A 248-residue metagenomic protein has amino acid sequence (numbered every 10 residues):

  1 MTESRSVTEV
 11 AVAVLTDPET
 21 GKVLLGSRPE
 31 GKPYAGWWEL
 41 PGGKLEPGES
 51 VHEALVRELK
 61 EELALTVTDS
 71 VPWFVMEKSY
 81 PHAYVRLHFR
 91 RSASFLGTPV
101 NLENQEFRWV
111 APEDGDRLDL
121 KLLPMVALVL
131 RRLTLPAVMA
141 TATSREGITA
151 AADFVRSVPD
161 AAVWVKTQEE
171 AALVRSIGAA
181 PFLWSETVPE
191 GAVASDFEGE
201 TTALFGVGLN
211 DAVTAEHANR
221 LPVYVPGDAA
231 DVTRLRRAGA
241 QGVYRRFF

Functional and structural regions predicted by a protein language model:
T2-V23, V75: Conserved N-terminal beta-strand and adjoining loop/helix that marks the start of the Nudix/MutT-like hydrolase domain
P33-G36: A conserved beta-turn-beta hairpin within the catalytic core of GNAT-like acetyltransferases that forms part
L40-W73: The catalytic Nudix box helix
M76-P99, V129: Active-site-adjacent beta-strand/loop module that shapes the phosphate/pyrophosphate-binding cleft
V100-V158, A162, G242: Nudix hydrolase/Nudix homology domain
P136-T149, W184-A192, Y224-P226: Active-site mouth loops of central-metabolism enzymes
W164-A179, T187-A194, F205-R220, A229-V232: Active-site-adjacent beta->alpha loops and helix N-cap segments on the catalytic face of soluble alpha/beta enzymes
T201-A212, D228-F248: Glycine-rich phosphate-binding active-site loops on the catalytic face of alpha/beta enzymes
